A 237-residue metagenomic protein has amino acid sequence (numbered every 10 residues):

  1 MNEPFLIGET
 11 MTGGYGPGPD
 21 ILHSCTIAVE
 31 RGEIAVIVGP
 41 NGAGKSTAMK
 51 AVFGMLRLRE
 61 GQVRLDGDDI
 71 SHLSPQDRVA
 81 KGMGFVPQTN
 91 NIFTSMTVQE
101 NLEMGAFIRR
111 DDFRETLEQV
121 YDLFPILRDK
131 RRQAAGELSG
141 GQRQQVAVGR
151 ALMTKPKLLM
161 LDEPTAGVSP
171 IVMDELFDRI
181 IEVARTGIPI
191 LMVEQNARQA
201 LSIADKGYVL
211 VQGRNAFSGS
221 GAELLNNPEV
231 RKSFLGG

Functional and structural regions predicted by a protein language model:
N2-G237: Glycine-rich phosphate-binding loops of nucleotide-dependent enzymes
